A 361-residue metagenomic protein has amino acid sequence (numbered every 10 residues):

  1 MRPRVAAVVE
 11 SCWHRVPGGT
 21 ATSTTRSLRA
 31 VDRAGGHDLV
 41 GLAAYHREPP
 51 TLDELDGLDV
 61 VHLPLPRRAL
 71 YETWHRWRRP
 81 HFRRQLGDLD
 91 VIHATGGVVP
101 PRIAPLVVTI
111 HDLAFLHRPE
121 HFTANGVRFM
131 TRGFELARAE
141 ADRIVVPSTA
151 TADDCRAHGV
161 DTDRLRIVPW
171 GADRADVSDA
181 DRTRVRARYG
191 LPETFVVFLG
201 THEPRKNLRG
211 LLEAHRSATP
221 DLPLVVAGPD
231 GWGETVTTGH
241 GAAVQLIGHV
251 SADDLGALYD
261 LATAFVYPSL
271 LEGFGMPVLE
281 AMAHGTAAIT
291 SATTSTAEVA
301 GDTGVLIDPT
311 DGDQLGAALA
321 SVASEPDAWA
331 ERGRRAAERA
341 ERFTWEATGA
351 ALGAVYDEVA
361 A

Functional and structural regions predicted by a protein language model:
M1-A361: Carbohydrate transferase catalytic cores enriched for Leloir-type hexosyltransferases
